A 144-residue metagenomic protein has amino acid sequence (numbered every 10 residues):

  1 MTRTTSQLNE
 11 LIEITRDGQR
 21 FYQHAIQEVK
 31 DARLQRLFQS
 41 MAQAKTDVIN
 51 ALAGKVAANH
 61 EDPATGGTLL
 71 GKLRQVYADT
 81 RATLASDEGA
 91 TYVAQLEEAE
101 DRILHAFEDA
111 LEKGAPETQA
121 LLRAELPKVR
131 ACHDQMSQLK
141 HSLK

Functional and structural regions predicted by a protein language model:
M1-R3, R20, R36, A58 (+2 more regions): Terminal, compositionally biased segments
T4-L11, A32-A51, G89-V93, T118-V129: Alpha-helical scaffold segments that form or flank carboxylate-/histidine-based iron centers
Q7-Q27, K72-R123: Acidic/histidine-rich alpha-helical segments that form the ligand environment of transition-metal centers
V29-D31, V56: N-terminal first-folded block
R36-L70, Q135-L139, L143: Conserved alpha-helical segments that form or flank metal/cofactor-binding pockets of metalloenzymes
Q43, E61-D79, L121-K128: Charge-rich, acidic-biased intrinsically disordered regions
N50, A57-H60, A64, D101 (+3 more regions): Amphipathic alpha-helical hairpins/coiled-coils and adjacent low-complexity
